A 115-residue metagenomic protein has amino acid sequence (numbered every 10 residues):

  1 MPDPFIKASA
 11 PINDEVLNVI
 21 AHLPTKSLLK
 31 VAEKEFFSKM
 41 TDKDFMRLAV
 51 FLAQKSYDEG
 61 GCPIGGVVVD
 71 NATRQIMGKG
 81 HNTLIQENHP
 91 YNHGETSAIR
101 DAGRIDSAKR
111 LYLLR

Functional and structural regions predicted by a protein language model:
M1-S56: Zinc-dependent deaminase
T41, D58-E59, Q86, A108: Alpha-helical structural elements of signaling/regulatory helical domains
A49, G65, A98: Conserved hydrophobic/aromatic pocket- or pore-lining residues that grip, position, or stack substrates in active sites
K55-D58, R104: Short helix-loop boundary/capping segments at the starts of domains
E59-P63, N92: Short, flexible loop/turn motifs enriched in small residues
I64-D70: Short beta-strand scaffold segments in enzyme catalytic cores
N71-M77: Short, glycine-anchored, charge-dense loop/turn motifs used at functional sites
G78-R115: Zn2+-dependent cytidine deaminase-like catalytic core
